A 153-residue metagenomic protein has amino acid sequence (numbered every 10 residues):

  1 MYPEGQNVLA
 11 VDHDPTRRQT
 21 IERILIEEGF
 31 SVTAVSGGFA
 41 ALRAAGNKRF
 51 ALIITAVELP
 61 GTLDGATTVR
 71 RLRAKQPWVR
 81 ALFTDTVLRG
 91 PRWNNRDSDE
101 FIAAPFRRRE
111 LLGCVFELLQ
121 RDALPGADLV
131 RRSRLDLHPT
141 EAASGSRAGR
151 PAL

Functional and structural regions predicted by a protein language model:
M1-P15, F39, R73-A74, A103 (+1 more regions): Non-catalytic signal-transmission and effector/linker regions of two-component phosphorelay proteins
L9, A34-L52, A56-V57, R92: Acidic, metal-coordinating helix/loop segments flanking the phosphotransfer/catalytic sites of two-component signaling
P15-T33: Two-component/phosphorelay signaling modules centered on CheY-like receiver
R49-A51, E58-L59, R89-F101, C114 (+1 more regions): Conserved N-terminal glycine/acidic-rich loop preference
A56-R71: Conserved phosphotransfer microenvironments
L63-T67, R80-A104, R108-R109, G113: Alpha4 helix (beta4-alpha4-beta5 surface) of REC/receiver domains from two-component response regulators
K75-V79: A short helix->loop->beta-strand "cap" motif at the edges of active sites that frequently abuts
